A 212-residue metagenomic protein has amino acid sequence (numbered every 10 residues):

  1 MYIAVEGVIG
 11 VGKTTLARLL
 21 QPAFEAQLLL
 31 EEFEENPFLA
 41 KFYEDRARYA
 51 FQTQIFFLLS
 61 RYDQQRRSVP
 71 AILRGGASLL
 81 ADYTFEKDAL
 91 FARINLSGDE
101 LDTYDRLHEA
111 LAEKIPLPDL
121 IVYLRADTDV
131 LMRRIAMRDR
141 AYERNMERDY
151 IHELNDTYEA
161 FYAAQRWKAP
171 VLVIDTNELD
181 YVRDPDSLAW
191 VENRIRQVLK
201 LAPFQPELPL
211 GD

Functional and structural regions predicted by a protein language model:
M1-Y2, G76: Pre-Walker A (Motif I) flank of P-loop NTPase domains
V5: Hydrophobic anchor at the beta1->P-loop junction of P-loop NTPases
V8: P-loop (Walker A) phosphate-binding loop of NTP-binding proteins
K13: Conserved lysine of the Walker
R18, P22-S60: Conserved substrate/cofactor phosphate-moiety recognition/catalytic segment in nucleotide-dependent phosphotransferases
Y49-P116: Glycine-rich phosphate-binding loop used to anchor ATP phosphates in small-molecule kinases, encompassing both
D88-T157: A glycine- and Lys/Arg-enriched "phosphate-lid" helix/loop adjacent to the NTP-binding pocket of small-molecule kinases
A136-M146, Y150-D212: NTP-dependent small-molecule kinase module
